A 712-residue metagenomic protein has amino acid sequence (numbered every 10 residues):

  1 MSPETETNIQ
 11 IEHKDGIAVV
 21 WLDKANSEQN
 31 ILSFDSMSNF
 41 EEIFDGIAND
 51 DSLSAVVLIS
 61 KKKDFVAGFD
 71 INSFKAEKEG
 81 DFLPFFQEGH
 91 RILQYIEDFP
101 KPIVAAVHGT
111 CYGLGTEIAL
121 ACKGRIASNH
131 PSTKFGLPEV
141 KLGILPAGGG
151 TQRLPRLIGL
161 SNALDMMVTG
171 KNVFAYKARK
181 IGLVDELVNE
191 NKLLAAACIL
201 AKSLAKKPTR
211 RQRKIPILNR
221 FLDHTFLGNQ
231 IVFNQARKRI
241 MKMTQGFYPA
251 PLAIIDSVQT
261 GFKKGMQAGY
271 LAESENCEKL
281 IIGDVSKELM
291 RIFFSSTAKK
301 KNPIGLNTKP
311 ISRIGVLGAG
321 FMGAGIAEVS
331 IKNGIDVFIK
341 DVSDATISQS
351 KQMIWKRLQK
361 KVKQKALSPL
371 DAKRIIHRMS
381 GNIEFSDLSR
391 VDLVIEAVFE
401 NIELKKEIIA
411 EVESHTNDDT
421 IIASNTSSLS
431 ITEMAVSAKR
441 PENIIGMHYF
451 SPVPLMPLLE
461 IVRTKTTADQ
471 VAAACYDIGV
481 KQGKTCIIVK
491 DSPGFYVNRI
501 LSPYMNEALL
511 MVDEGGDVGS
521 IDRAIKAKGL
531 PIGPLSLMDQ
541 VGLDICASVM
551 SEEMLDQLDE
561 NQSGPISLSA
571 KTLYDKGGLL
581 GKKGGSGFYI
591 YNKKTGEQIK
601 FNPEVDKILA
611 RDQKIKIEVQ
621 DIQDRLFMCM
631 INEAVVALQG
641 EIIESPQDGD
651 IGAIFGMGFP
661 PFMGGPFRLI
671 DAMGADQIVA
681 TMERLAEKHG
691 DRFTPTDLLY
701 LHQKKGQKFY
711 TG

Functional and structural regions predicted by a protein language model:
M1-I59, G80, Q87, Q94: Conserved CoA-thioester-binding segment of acyl-CoA-metabolizing enzymes
D23, E77, F85-E88, F99 (+5 more regions): N-terminal glycine-rich phosphate-binding loop for ADP-containing cofactors
L93-A105: Conserved catalytic cysteine-centered active-site region of acyl-thioester-dependent Claisen-condensing enzymes
A105, G109-G115: Gly/Ser-rich catalytic serine loop of serine hydrolases
N129-K134: Short glycine-rich donor-binding/catalytic loop of glycosyltransferases that coordinates the nucleotide-sugar
